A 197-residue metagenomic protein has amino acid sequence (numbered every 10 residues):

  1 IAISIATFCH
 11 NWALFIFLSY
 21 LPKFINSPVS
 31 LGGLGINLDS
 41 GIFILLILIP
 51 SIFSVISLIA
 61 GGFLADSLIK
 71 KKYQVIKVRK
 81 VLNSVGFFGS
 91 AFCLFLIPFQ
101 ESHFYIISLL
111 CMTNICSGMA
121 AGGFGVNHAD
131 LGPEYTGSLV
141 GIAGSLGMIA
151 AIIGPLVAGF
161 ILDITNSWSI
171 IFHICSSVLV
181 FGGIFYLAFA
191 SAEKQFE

Functional and structural regions predicted by a protein language model:
I1-G62, A120-A121, G125, G154: Extracytoplasmic gate region of multi-pass secondary transporters
F8, L48, I52, C111 (+1 more regions): Transmembrane alpha-helical cores of Major Facilitator Superfamily
I25-N26, L64-A65, I69, V157-N166: Interfacial helix-cap and linker-helix signal at transmembrane-aqueous boundaries of multi-pass secondary transporters
S40, V78-V81, F160-V178: A membrane-interface helix-boundary motif in multi-pass transporters
K70, H128-G137: Paired intracellular helix-loop junctions of major facilitator superfamily
I76-G123: C-terminal transmembrane helical hairpin of 12-TM major facilitator-type secondary transporters
I97-P98, C175-E197: Multi-pass alpha-helical transporter architecture, strongest for 12-TM Major Facilitator/SLC carriers used
P133-T165: A late C-terminal transmembrane helix in Major Facilitator Superfamily
